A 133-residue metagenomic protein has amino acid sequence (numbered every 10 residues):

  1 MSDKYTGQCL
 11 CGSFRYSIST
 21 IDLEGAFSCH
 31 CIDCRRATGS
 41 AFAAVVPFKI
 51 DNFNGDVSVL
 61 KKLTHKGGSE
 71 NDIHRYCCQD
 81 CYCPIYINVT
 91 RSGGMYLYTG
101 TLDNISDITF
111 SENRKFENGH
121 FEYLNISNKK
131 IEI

Functional and structural regions predicted by a protein language model:
M1-Q8, S13-I133: A short Gly-Trp-Pro
